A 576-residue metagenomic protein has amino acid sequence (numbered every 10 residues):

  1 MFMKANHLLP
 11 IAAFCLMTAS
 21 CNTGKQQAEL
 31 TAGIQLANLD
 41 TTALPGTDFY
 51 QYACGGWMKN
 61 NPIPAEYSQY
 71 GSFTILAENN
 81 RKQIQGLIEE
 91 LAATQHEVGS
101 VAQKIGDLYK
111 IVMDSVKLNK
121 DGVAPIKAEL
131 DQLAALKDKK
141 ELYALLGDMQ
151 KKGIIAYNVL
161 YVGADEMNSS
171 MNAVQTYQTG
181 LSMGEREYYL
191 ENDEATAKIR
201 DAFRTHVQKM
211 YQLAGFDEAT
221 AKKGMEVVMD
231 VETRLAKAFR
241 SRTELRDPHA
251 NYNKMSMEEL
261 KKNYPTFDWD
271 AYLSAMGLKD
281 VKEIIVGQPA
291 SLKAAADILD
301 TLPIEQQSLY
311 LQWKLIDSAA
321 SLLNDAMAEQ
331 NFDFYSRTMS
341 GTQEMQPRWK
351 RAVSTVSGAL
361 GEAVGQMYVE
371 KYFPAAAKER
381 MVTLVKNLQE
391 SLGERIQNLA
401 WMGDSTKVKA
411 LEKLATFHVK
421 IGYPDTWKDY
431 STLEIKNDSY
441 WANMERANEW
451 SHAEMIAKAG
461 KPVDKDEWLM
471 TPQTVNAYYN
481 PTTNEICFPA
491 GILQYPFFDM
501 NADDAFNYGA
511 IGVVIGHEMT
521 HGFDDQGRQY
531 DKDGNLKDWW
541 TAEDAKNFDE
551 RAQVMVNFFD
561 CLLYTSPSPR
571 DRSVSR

Functional and structural regions predicted by a protein language model:
F2-L9: Bacterial N-terminal signal peptides that target proteins for export
A19-S20: C-terminal motif of bacterial Sec signal peptides marking the signal peptidase cleavage site
Q26-L36: Short, Gly/Pro- and small/polar-rich lid/capping loops
P45, Y52, G56-Y109: Active-site-surrounding "flap" and adjacent substrate/cofactor-binding loops of secreted or lumenal enzymes, prototyped
Q51-M58, E89-A93, D114, R204 (+11 more regions): Sec-exported extracytoplasmic/periplasmic mature domains
L91-T383, N387: Noncatalytic, helix-rich "gating/capping" subdomain that lines the substrate-entry/channel surface of large enzyme
V228, N263-T266, I285-P289, Q346-V353 (+2 more regions): Intrinsically disordered, low-complexity linker/terminal regions across diverse proteins
Y564-V574: Conserved small/polar residues in nucleotide/adenosyl-binding loops
